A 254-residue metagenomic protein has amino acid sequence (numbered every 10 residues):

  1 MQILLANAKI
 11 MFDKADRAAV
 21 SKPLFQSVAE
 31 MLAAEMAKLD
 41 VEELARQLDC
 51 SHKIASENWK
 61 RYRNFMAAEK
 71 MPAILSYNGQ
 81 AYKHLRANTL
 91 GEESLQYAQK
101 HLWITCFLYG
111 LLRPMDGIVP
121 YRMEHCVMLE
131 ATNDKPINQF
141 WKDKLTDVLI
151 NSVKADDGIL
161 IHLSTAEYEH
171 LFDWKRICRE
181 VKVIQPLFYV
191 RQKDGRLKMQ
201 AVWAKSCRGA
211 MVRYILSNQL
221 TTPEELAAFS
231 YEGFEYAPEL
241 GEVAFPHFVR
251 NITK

Functional and structural regions predicted by a protein language model:
Q2-E92: Active-site helix-to-loop segments that bind/position phosphate- or nucleotide-bearing substrates and donors across
A87-K254: Internal, well-folded beta-alpha domain core
